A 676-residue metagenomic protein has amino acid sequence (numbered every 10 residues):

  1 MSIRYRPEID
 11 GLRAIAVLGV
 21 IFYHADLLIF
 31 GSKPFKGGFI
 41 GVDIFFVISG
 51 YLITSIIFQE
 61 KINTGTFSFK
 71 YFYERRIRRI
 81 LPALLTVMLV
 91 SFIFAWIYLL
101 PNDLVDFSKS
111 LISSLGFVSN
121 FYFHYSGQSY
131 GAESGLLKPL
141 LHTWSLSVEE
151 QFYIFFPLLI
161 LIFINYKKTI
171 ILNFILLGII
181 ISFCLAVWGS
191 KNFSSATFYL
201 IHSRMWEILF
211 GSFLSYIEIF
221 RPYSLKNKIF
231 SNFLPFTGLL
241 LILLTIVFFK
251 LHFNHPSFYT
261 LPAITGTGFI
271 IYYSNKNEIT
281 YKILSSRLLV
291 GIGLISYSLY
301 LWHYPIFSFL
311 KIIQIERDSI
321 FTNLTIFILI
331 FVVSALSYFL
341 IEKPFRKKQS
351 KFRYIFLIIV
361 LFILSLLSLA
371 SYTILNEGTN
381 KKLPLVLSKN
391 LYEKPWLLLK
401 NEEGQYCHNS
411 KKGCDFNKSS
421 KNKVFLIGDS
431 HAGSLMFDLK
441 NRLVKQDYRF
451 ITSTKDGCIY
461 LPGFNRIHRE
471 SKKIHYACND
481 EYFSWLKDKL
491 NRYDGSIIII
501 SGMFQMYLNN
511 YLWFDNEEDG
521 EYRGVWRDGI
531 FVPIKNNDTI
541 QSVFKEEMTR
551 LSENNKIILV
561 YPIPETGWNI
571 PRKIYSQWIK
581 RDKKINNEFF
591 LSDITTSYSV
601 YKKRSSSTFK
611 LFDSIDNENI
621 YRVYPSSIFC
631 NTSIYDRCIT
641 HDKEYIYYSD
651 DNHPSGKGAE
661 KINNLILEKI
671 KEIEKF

Functional and structural regions predicted by a protein language model:
M1-K351, I359, L366: Membrane-interface helix/loop caps of multi-pass membrane proteins
L251, I313-L324, I328-A335, F339 (+1 more regions): Extracellular/periplasmic envelope-modification machinery, especially enzymes that add or remove acyl/ester groups on
